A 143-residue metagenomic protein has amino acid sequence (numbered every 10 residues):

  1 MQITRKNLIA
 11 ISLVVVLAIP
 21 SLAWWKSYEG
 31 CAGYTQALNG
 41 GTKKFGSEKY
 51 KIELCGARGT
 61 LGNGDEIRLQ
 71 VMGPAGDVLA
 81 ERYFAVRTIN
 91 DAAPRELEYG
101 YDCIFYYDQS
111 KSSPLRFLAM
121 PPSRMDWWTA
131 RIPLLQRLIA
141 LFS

Functional and structural regions predicted by a protein language model:
R5-L13, W24-A32, A37, I89-S143: Acidic, small-residue rich beta-repeat scaffolds with periodic aromatic anchors
L17: Cysteine-centered nucleophilic/redox motifs
P20-Y83: N-terminal export/targeting and maturation segments
